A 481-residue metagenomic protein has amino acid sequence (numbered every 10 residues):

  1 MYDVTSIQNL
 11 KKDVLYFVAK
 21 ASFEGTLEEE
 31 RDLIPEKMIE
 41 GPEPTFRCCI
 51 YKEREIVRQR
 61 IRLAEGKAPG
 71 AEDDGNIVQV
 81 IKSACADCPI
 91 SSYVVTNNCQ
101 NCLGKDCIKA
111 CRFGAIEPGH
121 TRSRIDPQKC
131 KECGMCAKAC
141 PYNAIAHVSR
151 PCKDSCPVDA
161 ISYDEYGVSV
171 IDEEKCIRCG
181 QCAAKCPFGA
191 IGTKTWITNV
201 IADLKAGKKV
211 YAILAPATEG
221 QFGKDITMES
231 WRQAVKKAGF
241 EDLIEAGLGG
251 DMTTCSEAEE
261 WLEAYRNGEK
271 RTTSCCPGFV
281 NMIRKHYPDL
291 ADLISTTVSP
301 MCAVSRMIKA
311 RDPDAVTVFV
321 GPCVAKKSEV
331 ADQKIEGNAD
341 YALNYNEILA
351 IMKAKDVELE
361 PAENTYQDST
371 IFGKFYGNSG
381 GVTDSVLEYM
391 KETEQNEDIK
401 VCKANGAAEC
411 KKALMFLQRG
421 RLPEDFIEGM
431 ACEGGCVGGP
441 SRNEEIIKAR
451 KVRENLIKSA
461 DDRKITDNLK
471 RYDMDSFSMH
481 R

Functional and structural regions predicted by a protein language model:
M1-R60, A64-G66, T193-R481: Iron-sulfur-associated redox domains of electron-transfer enzymes in respiratory and anaerobic energy metabolism
G70-T96, F113-G114: N-terminal [4Fe-4S]-dependent radical SAM core
C88-K109, K138: Glycine-rich adenosyl-nucleotide cofactor-binding module
C88-V94, E117-R122, Y163, Q181 (+3 more regions): Gly-rich Lys/Arg/Thr-decorated short loops/hinges at beta-loop-alpha junctions or inter-strand turns that position
N98, Q128, A215-A217: Short strand-loop junctions, especially beta-strand C-caps/beta-turns that link beta-sheets to coils or alpha-helices
C102, K131, H147, I177 (+3 more regions): Residue-level recognition of alpha-helix initiation/capping sites
G104-P127, K131, M135-I177, Q181-I197 (+1 more regions): Iron-sulfur cluster-binding cysteine motifs and their immediate structural context in ferredoxin-like electron-transfer
